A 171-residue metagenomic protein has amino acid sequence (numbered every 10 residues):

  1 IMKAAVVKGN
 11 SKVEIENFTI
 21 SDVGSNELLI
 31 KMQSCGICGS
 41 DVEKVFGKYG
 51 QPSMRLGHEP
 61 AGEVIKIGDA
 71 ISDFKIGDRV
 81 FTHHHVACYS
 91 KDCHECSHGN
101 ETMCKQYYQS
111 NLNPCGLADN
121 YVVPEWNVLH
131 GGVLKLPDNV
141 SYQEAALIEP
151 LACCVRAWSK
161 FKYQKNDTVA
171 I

Functional and structural regions predicted by a protein language model:
K3, E27-L29, T168: Residues that mark the start of a beta-strand
A4, G62, C154-A157: Small residues (Ala/Gly/Ser/Thr
V6-V13: Extracellular beta-rich ligand/substrate-recognition surface
K8, T19-I20, Q51-H58, Q109-P114 (+1 more regions): Short Gly/Pro-enriched turn/cap motifs at secondary-structure boundaries
E14, G24, G116-L117: A generic structural signal for well-ordered coil/turn residues at beta-strand boundaries that shape enzyme active-site
S21-C35, K48-H94, L134-P137: Glycine-rich beta-strand-centered segment in the early N-terminal region that forms part of a ligand/cofactor-binding
S40-V45: Cytochrome P450 core scaffold surrounding the K-helix E-X-X-R motif and the conserved "meander" helix-loop region
Y89-V169: NAD(P)H dinucleotide-binding glycine-rich loop of Rossmann-like/cofactor-binding domains, especially the beta1-alpha1
